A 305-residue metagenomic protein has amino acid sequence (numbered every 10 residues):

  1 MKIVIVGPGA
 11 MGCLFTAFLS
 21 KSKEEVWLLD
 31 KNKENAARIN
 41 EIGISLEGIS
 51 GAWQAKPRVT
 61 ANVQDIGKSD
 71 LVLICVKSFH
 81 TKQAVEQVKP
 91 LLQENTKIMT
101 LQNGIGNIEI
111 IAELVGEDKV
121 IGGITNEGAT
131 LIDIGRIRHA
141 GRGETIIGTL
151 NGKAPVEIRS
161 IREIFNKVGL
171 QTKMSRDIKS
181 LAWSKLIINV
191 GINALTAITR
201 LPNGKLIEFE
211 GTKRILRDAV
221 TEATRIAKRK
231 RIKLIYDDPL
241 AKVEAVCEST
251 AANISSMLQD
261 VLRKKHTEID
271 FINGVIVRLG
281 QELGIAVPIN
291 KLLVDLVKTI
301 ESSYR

Functional and structural regions predicted by a protein language model:
M1-G51: NAD(P)+-binding Rossmann beta1-loop-alpha1 motif at the extreme N-terminus of oxidoreductases
A17, K21, E86-P90, E113 (+3 more regions): Short, well-ordered alpha-helices that flank and scaffold nucleotide-derived cofactor binding pockets
L29, A52-R136: Rossmann-like NAD(P)(H) cofactor-binding subdomain of soluble oxidoreductases
I44-V59, N189: N-terminal glycine-rich dinucleotide-binding loop that anchors FAD/FMN and/or NAD(P) in oxidoreductases
L91, L114-K119, I134-K185, V190 (+1 more regions): Internal alpha-helical scaffold of NAD(P)-dependent oxidoreductase catalytic cores
V156, R217-R305: NAD(P)-dependent Rossmann-like dehydrogenase/reductase catalytic/cofactor-binding core
